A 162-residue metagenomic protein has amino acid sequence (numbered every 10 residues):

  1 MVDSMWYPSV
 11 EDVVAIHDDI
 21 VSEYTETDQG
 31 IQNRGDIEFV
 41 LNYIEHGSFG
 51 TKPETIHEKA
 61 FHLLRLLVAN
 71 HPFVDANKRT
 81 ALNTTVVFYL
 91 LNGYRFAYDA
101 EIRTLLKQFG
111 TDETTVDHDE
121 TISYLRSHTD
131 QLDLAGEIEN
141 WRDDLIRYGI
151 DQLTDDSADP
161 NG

Functional and structural regions predicted by a protein language model:
M1-G162: FIC/Doc superfamily catalytic core
